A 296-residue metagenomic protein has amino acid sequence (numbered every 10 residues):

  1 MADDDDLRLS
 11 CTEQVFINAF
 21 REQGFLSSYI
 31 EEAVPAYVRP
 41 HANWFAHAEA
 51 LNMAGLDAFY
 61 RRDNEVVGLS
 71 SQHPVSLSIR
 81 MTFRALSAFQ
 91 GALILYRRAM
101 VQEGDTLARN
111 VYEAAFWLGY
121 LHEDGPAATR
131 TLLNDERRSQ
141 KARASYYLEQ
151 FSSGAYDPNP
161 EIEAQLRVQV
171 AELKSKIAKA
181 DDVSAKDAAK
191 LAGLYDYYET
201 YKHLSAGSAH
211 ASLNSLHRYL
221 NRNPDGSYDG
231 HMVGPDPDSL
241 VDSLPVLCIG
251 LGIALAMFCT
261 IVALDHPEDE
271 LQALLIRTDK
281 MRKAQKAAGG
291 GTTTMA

Functional and structural regions predicted by a protein language model:
M1-A296: A cross-kingdom marker of C-terminal helix-rich interaction/assembly modules
